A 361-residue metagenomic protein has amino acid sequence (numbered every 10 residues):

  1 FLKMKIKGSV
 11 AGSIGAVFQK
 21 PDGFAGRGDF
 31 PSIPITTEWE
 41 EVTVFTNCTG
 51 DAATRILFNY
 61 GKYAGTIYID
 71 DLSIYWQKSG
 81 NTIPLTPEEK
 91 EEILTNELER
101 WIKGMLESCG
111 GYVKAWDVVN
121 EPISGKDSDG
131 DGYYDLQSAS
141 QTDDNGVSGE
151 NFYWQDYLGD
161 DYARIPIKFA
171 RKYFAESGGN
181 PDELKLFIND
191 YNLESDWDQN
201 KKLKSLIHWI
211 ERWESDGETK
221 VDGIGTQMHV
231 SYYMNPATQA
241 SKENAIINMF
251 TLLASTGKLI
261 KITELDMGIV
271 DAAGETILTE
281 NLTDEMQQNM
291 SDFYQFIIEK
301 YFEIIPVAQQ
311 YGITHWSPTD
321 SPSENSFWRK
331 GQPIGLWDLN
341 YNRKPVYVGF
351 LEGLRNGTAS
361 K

Functional and structural regions predicted by a protein language model:
F1-G8: A short beta-strand element within beta-rich, extracytoplasmic domains of secreted/secretory-pathway proteins
M4, E41-I74: Extracellular beta-strand ligand-recognition surfaces/modules
V10-D22, G26-R27, A53-F58: Beta-strand acidic-aromatic groove motif in beta-rich domains, primarily in extracellular
G28-I35, F45: Beta-strand-rich interaction surfaces with strong enrichment in secreted/lumenal proteins
W76, N81-P87, P122-G159, F169 (+3 more regions): Aromatic-rich peripheral "rim/lid" segments of glycoside hydrolase catalytic domains that contact and position glycan
T86-V119, L158-Y173, S205-G217, S291-A308: An active-site-proximal structural segment forming one wall of the substrate-binding cleft that immediately precedes
V113-N120, D156-L203, I260-M267, Y311-P318: Aromatic-lined carbohydrate-recognition surfaces of secreted/lumenal glycan-active proteins
N180, L186-I188, N192-V221, G225 (+3 more regions): Substrate-binding cleft/loops of secretory-pathway carbohydrate-active enzymes
